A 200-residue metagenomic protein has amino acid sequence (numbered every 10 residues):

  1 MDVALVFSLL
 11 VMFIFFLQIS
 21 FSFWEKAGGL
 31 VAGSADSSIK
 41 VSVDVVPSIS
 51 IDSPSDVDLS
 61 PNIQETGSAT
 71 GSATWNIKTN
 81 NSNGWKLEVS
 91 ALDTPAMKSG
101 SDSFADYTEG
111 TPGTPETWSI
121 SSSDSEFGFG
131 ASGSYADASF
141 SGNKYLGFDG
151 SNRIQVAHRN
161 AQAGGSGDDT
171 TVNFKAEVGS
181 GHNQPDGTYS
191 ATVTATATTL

Functional and structural regions predicted by a protein language model:
M1-F7: N-terminal Sec-pathway targeting helices
D2, I19-L200: Signature of Gram-negative chaperone-usher
F7-S20: Bacterial N-terminal signal peptides
